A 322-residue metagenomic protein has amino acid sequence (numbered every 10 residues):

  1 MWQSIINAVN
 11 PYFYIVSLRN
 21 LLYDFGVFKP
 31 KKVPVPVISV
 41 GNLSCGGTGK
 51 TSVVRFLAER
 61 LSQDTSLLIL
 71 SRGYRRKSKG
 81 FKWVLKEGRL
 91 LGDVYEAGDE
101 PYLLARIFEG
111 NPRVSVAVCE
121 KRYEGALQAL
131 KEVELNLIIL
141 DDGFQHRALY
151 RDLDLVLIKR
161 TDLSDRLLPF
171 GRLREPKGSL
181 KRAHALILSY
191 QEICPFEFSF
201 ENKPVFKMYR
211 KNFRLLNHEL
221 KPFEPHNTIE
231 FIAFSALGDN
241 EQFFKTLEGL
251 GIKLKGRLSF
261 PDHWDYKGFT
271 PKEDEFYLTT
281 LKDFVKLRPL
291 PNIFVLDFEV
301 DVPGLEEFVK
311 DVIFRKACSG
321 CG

Functional and structural regions predicted by a protein language model:
M1-N42: Extreme N-terminal, non-catalytic leader segments that precede Walker-type/kinase nucleotide-binding cores
P11, T51, L104, D141 (+3 more regions): Residue-level signal for inorganic ion chemistry
K32, F56-S115: N-terminal phosphate/diphosphate-binding loop that engages ATP/GTP or pyrophosphate donors across diverse enzyme folds
V40-L57: Glycine-rich phosphate-binding P-loop
R72-R75, D142-Q145, L188-P195, T279-K286: Short, polar loop motifs at secondary-structure junctions
N111-Y150: Phosphate-binding/switch loop-helix module in NTP-utilizing enzymes
K131, G143-T228, I232, F244-G249 (+1 more regions): Conserved catalytic-core segment of NTP-binding enzymes
T228-G322: P-loop NTP-binding site
